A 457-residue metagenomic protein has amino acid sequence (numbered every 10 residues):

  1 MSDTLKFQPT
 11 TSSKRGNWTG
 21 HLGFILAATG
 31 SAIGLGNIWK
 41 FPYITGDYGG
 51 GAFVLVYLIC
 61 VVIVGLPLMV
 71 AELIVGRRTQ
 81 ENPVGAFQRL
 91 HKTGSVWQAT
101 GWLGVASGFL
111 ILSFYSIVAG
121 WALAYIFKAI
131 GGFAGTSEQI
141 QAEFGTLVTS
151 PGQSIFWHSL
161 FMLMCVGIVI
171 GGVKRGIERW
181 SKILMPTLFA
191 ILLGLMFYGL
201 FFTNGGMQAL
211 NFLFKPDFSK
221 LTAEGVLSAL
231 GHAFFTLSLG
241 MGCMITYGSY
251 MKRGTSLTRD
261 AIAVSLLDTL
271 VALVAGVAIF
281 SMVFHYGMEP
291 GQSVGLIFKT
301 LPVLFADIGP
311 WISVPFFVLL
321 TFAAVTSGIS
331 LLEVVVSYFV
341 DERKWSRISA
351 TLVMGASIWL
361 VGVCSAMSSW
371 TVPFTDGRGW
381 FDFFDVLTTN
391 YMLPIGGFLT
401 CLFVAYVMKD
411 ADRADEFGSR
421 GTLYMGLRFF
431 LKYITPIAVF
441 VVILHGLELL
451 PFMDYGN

Functional and structural regions predicted by a protein language model:
M1-W39, L68-L73, R77-A99, K252-S256 (+1 more regions): Membrane-interface "cap" regions at the ends of multi-pass membrane proteins
S2-T4, T11, A119-T149, Y250-G254 (+5 more regions): Helix-loop-helix connectors at the membrane interface of multi-pass transporters/channels
D3-K14, W18, E178, K182-V325 (+1 more regions): Membrane-embedded translocation segments of transport machinery
S12-R15, Y43-Y48, R78-L103, S116-K174 (+5 more regions): Inter-helical loop and helix-membrane interface segments of multi-pass membrane transporters/permeases
N17-A28, F53-V56, S95-F109, F156-F161 (+5 more regions): Select transmembrane alpha-helical segments in multipass membrane proteins
G23-C60, I245-G248, R259-I262, L266-L267 (+2 more regions): Transmembrane helix-boundary motif of multi-pass solute transporters/channels
G23-I25, S31, S154-F156, L267-L273 (+4 more regions): Loop-to-transmembrane helix boundary motifs in multi-pass membrane proteins
A99-V105, K344-G355, D385-V441: C-terminal membrane-solvent junction of multi-pass transporters and transport-like membrane proteins
